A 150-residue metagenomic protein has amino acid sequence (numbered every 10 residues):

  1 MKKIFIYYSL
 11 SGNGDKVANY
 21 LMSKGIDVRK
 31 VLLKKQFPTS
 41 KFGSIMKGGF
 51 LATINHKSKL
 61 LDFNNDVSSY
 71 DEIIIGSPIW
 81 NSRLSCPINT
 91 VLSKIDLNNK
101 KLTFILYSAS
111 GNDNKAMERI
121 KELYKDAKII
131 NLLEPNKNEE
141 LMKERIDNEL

Functional and structural regions predicted by a protein language model:
M1-I75, S82-N89, S93, E134 (+1 more regions): N-terminal beta1-alpha1-beta2 submodule of the flavodoxin-like/Rossmannoid cofactor-binding fold
L21-G25, N98, L123-K125: Short, structured coil segments at secondary-structure junctions
V67, S93-K100, Y124: Short, conserved loop/helix-junction motifs that constitute active-site signature segments in enzyme catalytic cores
I75-G76, F104: Redox-cofactor binding/interface segments in oxidoreductases and associated redox assembly factors
N81-S82, S110: Acidic catalytic loop of the alpha/beta-hydrolase fold
T103-M142: Short, glycine-/small-residue-rich phosphate/pyrophosphate-handling segment
